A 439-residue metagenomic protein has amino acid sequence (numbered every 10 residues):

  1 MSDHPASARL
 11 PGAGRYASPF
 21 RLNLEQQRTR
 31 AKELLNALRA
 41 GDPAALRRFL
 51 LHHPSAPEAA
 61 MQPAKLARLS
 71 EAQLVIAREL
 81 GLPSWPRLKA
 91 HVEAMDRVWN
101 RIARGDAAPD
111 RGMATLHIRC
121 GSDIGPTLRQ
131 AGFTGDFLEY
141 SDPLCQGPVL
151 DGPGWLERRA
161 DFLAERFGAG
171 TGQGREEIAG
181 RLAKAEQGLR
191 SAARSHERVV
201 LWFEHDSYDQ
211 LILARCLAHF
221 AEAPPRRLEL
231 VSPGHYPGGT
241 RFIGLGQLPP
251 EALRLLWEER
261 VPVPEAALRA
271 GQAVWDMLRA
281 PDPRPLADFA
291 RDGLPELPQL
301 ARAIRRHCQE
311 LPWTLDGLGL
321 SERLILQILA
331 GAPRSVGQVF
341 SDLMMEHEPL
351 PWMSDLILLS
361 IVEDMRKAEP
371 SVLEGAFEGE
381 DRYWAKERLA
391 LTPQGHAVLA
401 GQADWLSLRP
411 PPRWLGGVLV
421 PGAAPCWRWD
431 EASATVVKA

Functional and structural regions predicted by a protein language model:
S2-A103: Intrinsically disordered, low-complexity eukaryotic regions enriched in glycine, serine and charged residues
R104-R175: A structured, charge-rich N-terminal accessory region that forms the first stable segment of a protein and links
A169-E222: Long, hydrophobic/aromatic-enriched structural stretches that serve as scaffold segments
L230-L255: Short, conserved secondary-structure transition motifs
P250-A330: A conserved mid-domain beta-alpha-beta active-site/ligand-binding segment of alpha/beta enzyme cores
R334-M344: Short acidic, hydrophobic short linear motifs in intrinsically disordered regions
M344-E378: Charge-enriched amphipathic alpha-helical scaffolds
S371-K438: Accessory beta->alpha helical hairpin/"wing" motif in late/C-terminal subdomains of nucleic-acid enzymes
